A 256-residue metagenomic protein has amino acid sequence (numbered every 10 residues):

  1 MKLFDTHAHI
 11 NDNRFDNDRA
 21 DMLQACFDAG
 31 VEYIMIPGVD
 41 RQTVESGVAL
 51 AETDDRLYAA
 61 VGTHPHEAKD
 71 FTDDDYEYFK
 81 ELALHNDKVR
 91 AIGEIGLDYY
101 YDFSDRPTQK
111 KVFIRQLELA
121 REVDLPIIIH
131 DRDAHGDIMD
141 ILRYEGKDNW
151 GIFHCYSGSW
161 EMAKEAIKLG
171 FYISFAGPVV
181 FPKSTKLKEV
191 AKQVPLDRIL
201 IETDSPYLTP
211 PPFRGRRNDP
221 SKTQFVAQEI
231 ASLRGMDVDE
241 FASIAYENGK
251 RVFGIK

Functional and structural regions predicted by a protein language model:
M1-K256: Mid-domain alpha/beta scaffold segments of enzyme catalytic cores
